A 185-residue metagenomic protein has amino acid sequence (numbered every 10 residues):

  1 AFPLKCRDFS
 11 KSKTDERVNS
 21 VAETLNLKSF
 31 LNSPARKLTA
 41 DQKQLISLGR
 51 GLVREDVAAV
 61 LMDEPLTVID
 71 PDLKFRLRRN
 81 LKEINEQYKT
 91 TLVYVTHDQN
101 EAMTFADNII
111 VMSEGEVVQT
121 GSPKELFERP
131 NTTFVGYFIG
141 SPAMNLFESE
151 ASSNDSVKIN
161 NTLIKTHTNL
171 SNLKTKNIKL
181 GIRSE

Functional and structural regions predicted by a protein language model:
A1-F134: ABC ATPase nucleotide-binding domains
M112, A151-S153: Generic beta-strand structural signal
R129-A151, G181: C-terminal boundary and immediately downstream tail of ABC-type ATPase nucleotide-binding domains
D155-I159: S1/OB-fold single-stranded RNA-binding interface
N160-E185: Glycine/charge-rich catalytic "coupling/switch" loops of P-loop NTPases
